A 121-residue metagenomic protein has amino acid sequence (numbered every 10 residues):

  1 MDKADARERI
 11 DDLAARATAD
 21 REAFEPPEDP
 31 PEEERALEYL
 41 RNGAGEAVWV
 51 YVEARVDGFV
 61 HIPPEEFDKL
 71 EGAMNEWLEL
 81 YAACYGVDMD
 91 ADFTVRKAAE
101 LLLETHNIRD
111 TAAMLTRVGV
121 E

Functional and structural regions predicted by a protein language model:
M1-E121: Acidic, polar-rich N-terminal leader regions of halophilic archaeal proteins
